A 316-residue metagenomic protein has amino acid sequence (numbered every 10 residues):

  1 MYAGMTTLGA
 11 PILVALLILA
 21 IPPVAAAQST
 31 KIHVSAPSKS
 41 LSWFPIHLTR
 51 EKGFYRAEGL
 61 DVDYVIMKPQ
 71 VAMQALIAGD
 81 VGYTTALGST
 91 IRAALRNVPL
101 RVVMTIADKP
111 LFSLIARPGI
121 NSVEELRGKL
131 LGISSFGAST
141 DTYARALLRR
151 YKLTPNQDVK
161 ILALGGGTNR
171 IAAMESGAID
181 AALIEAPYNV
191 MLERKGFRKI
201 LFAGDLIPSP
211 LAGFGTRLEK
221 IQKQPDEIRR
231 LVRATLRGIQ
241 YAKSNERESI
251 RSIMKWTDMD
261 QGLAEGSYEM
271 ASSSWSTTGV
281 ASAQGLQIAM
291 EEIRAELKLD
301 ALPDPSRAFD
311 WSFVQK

Functional and structural regions predicted by a protein language model:
M1-T7: N-terminal secretory signal peptides that target proteins for export/translocation
G9-P22: Bacterial N-terminal signal peptides
L16, V24-E58, M290-A295, D300-K316: N-terminal hydrophobic or amphipathic helices and topogenic motifs
Q28-G166, R170-S176, D180-A186, R198-P208: Short, glycine-/small- and polar/acidic-enriched structural segments that line small-molecule recognition paths
L48-T49, F112-N121, L211-D226, S274: A bilobed periplasmic-binding-protein/Venus flytrap-type ligand-binding module shared by bacterial periplasmic
D63, Q70-V71, V159-L162, G266-S272 (+1 more regions): Short linear loop/turn motifs
G88-S89, G167-W256: Pocket-lining segment of extracytoplasmic ligand-binding domains
K223-A301: Secondary-structure end/capping motifs
